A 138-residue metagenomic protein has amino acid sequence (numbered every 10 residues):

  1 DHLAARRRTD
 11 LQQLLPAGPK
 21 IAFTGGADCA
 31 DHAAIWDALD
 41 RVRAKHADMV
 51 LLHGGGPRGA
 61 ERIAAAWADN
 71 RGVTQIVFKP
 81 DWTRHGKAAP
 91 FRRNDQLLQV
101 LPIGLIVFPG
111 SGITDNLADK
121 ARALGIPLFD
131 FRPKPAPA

Functional and structural regions predicted by a protein language model:
D1-I21, C29-A138: Acidic/glycine-enriched connector segments
G26: Positively charged, aromatic-accented nucleic-acid-binding surfaces
